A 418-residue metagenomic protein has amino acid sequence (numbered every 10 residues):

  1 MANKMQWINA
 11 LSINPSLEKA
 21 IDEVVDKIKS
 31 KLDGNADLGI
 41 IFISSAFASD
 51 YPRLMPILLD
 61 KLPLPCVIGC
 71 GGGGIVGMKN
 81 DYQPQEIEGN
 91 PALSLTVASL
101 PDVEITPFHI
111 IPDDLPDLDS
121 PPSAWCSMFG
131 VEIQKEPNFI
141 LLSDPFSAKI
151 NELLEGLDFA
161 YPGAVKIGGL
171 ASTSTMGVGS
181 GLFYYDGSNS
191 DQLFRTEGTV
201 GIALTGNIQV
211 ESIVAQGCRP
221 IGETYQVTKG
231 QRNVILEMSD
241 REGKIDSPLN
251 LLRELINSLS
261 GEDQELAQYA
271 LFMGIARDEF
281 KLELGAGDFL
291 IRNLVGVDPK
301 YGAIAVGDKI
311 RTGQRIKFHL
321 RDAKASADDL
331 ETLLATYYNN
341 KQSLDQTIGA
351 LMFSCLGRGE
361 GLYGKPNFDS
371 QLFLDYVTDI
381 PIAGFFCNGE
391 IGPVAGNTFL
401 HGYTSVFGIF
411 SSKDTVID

Functional and structural regions predicted by a protein language model:
M1-L38, S44-A48, I57-D60, P65 (+4 more regions): Small-residue-enriched flexible segments
L54: Contiguous, structured surface segment used for ligand recognition
